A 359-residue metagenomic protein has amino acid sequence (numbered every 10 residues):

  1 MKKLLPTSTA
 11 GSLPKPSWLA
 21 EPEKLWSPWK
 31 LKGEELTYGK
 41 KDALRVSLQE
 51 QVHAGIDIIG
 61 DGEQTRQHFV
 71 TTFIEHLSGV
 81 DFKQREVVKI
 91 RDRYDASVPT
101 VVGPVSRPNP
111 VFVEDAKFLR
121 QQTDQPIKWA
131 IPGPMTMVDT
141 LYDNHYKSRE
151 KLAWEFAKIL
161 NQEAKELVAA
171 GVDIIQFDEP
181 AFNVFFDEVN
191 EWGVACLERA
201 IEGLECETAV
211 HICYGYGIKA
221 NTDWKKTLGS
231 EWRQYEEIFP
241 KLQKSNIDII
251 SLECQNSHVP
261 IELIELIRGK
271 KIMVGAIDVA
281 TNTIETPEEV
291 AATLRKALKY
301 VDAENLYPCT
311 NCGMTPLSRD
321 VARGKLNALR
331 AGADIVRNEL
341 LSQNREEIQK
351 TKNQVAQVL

Functional and structural regions predicted by a protein language model:
M1-L359: Domain-level signal for soluble alpha/beta catalytic cores
